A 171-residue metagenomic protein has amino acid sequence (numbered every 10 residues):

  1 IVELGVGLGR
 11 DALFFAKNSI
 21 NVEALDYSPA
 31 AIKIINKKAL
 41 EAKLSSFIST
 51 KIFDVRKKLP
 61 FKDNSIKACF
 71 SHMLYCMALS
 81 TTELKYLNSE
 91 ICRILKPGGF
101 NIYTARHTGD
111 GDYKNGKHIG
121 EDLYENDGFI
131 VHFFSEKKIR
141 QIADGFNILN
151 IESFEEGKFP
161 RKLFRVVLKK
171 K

Functional and structural regions predicted by a protein language model:
I1-K58, Y86, F100-K171: Class I (Rossmann-like) S-adenosyl-L-methionine-dependent methyltransferase catalytic domain, capturing the SAM-binding
R56-C69: A short acidic, Gly/Pro-enriched loop at the edge of an enzyme's catalytic core that lines a small-molecule cofactor
S65, G98-G99: Surface-exposed loop/turn positions
K67-T82: A short SAM/SAH-binding and catalytic strip from SAM-dependent methyltransferases
K85-P97: A short glycine-rich, Lys/Arg-flanked "PGG" loop and its adjoining helix->strand segment in the class I
